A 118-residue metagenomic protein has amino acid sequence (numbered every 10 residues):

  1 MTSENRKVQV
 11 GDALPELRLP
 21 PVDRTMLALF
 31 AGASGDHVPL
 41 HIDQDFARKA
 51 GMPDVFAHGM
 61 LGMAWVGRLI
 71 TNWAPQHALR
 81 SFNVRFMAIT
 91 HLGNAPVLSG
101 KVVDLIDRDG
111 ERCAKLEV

Functional and structural regions predicted by a protein language model:
M1-E16, I89-V118: HotDog/MaoC-like acyl-thioester-processing domains
M1-V55: Catalytic strand-loop segment that frames the active site of acyl-thioester-processing enzymes
P21, F86, D109: Residue-level detector of flexible, active-site-proximal loop/helix-junction positions within diverse enzyme catalytic
M26, D36, A78-F82, P96-L98 (+1 more regions): A generic structural signal for short beta-strands and their flanking turns/coil linkers
L40-D45, S81, R108-G110: Glycine-rich loops and low-complexity Gly/Arg-rich segments that provide flexible linkers or classic glycine-based
R48-A57, L61-V102: Hydrophobic beta-strand-centered segment that forms part of the acyl-chain substrate-binding groove
